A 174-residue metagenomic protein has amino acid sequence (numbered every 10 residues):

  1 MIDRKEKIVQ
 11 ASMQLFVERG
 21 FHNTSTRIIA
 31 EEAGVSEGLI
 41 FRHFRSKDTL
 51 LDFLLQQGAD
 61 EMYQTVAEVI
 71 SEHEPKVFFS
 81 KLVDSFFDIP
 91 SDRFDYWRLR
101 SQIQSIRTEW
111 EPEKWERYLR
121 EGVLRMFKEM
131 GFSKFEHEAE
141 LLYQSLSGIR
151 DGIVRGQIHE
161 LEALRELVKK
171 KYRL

Functional and structural regions predicted by a protein language model:
K5-E6, T26, D48, D52 (+6 more regions): Short, structured helix-loop boundary elements
K7, A11, L15-T49, F53: Helix-turn-helix
F53, A67-D92: Hydrophobic alpha-helical connector segments
Q56-M62: Short, basic, alpha-helical segments at the C-terminal edge of helix-turn-helix-like DNA-binding modules
S85-W110: Amphipathic alpha-helical segments used for helix-helix packing
R98-Q102, F127-Y172: Hydrophobic/aromatic-rich alpha-helical bundle segments in the mid-to-C-terminal region
I106-E140: Amphipathic alpha-helical packing segments from all-alpha helical-bundle domains
